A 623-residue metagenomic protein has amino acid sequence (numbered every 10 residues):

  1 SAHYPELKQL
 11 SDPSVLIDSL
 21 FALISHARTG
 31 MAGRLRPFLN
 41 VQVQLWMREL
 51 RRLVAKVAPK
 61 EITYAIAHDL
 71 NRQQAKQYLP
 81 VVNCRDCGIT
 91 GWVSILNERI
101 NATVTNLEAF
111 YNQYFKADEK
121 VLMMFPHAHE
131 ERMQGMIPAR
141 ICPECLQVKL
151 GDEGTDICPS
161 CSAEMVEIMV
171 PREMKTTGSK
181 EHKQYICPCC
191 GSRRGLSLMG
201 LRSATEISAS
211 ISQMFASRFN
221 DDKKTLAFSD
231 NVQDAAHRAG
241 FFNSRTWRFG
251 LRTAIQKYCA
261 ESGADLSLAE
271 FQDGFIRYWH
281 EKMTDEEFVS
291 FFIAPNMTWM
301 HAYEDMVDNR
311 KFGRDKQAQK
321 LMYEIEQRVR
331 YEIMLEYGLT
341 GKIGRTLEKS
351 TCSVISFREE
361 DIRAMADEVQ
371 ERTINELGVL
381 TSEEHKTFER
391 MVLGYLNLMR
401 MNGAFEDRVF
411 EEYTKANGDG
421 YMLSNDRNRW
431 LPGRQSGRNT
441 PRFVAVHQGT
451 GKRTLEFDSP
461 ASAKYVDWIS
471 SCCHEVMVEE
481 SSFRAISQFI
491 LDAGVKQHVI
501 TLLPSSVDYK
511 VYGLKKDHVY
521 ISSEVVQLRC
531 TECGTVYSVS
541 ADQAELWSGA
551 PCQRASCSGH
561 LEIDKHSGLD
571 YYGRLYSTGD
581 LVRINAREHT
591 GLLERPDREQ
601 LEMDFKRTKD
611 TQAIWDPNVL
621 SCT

Functional and structural regions predicted by a protein language model:
S1-H68, A75-D86, W92-V525, A541-S621: Charged, low-complexity interaction segments
